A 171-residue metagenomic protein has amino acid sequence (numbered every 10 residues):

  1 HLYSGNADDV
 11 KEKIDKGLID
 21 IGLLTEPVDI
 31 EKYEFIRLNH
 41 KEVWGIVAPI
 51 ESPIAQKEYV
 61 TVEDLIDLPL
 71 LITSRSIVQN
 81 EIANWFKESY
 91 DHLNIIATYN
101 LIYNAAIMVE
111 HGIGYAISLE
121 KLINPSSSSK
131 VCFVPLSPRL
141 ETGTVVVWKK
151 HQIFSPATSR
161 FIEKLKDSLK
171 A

Functional and structural regions predicted by a protein language model:
H1-I30, T98-Y99: Central regulatory/effector-binding core of bacterial HTH transcription factors
H1-L2, K87-A97, K130-V131: A local structural motif
N6, T61, N100-L101, L119: Short loop/turn segments at beta->alpha junctions
I30-R37, K41-V43, Y103-H151: Beta-alpha-beta core module
I30-W44, A48-L70: Flexible hinge/capping segments at coil-to-helix
E51-T61, V78, P138-L140, H151-A157: Short helix-loop capping/hinge motifs at secondary-structure junctions, enriched in acidic/polar residues
A55, L68-Y90, F154-E163: Secondary-structure junction motif
E63, G143, V147-A171: Extended ligand-binding regions for polar small-molecule ligands
